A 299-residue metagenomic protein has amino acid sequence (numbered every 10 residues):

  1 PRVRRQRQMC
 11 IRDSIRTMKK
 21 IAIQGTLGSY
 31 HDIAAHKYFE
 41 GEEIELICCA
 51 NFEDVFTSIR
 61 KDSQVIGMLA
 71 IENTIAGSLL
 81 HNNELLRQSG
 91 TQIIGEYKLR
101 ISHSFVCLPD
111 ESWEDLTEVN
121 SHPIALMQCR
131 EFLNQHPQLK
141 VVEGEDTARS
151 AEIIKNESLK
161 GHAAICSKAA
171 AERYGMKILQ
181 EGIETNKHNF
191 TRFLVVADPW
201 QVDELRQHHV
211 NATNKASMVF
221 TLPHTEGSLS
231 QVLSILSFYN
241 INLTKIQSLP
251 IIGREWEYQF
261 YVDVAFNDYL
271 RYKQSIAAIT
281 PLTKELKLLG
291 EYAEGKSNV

Functional and structural regions predicted by a protein language model:
P1-S14: Single conserved hydrophobic/aromatic residue that forms the stacking wall/gate of nucleotide- or nucleobase-binding
M18-T26, E45-I47, T117-N120: Short, well-ordered beta-strand elements
A35, S58-R60, I154-K155, L236: Hydrophobic residues within well-ordered alpha-helices
L46-R60, V142-I153: Short helix-initiation/N-cap motifs at beta->coil->alpha
V65-L69, I75, K160-C166: Paired acidic/hydrophobic, glycine-rich loop segments that form the ligand-binding mouth/hinge of periplasmic-binding
S78-I94, E172-I183, F193-V196: Ligand-binding "clamshell"
Q88-E145, L194-R206: A conserved helix-loop-strand patch within extracytoplasmic ligand-binding domains of the periplasmic binding
T185-V299: A conserved regulatory-domain signal marking ACT and ACT-like small-molecule sensing domains and adjacent regulatory
